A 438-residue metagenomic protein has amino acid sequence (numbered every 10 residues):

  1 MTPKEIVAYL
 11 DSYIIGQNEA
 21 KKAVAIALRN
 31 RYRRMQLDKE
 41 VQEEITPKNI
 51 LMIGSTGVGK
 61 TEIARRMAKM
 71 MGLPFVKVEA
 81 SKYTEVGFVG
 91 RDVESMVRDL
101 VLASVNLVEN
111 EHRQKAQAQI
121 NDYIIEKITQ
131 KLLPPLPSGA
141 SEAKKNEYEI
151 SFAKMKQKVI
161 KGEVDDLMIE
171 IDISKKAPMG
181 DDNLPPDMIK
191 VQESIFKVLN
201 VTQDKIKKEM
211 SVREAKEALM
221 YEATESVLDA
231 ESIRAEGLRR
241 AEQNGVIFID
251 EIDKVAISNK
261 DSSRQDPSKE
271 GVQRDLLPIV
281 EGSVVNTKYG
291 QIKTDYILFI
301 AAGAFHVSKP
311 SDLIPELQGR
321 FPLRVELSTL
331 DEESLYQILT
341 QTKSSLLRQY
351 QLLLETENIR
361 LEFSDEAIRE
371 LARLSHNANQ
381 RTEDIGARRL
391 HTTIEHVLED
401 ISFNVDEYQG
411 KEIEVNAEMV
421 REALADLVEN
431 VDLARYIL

Functional and structural regions predicted by a protein language model:
M1-L438: Non-catalytic accessory segments flanking P-loop/AAA+ NTPase cores
